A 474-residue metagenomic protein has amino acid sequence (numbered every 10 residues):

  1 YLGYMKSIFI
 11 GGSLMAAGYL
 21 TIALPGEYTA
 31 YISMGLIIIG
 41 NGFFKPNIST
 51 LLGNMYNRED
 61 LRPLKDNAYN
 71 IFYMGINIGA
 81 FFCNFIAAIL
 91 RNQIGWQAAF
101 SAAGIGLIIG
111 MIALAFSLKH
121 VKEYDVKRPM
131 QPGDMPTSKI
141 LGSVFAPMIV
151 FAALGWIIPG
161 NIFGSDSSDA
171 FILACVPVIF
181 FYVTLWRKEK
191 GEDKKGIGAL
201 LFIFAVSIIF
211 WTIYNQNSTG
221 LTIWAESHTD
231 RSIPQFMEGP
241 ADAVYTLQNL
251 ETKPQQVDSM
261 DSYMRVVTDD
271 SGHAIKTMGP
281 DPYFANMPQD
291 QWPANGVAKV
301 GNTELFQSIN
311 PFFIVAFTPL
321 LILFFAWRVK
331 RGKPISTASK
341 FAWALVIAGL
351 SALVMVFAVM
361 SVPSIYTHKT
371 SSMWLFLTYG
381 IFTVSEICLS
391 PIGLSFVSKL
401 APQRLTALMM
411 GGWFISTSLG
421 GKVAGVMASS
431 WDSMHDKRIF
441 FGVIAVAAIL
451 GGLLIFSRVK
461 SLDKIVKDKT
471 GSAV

Functional and structural regions predicted by a protein language model:
Y1-G12, E59, P63, D193 (+1 more regions): Cytoplasmic membrane-interface "Motif A"-like loop-to-helix N-cap segments of 12-TM Major Facilitator Superfamily
F9-Y31, A326, A342-T367: C-terminal ends and interior cores of transmembrane alpha-helices in multi-pass membrane transporters/permeases
G18, T29-N47, L200, F204 (+1 more regions): Hydrophobic core of transmembrane alpha-helices in multi-pass small-molecule transporters, especially MFS/SLC-type
F43-E59, I387-A401: Intracellular juxtamembrane helix-capping segments at the cytosolic ends of symmetry-related transmembrane helices
E59, A88-D269, P280-D281, A285 (+3 more regions): Intracellular loop-helix junctions on the cytosolic face of multi-pass helical membrane proteins
E59-F72, V300-G301, S372, Q403-G412 (+1 more regions): Loop-to-transmembrane helix entry/capping segments in MFS-fold secondary transporters and related SLC/MFSD carriers
L64-F85, R91, A99-L114, P147 (+2 more regions): Glycine-rich segments within core transmembrane alpha-helices of 12-TM secondary carriers
S398-W431: A late C-terminal transmembrane helix in Major Facilitator Superfamily
